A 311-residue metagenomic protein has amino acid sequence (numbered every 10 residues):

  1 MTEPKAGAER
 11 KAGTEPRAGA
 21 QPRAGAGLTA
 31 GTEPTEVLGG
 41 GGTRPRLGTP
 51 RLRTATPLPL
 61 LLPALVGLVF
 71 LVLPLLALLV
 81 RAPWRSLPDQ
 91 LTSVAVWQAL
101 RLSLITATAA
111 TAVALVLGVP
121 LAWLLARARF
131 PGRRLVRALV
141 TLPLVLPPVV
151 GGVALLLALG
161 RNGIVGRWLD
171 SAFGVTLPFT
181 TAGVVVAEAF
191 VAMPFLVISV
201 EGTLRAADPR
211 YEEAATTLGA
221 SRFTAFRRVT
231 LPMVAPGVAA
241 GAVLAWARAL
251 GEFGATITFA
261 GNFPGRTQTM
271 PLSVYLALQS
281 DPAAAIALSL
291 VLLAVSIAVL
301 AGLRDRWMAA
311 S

Functional and structural regions predicted by a protein language model:
M1-R23, G27-P63, A128-R133, G302-S311: Transmembrane alpha-helical segments of polytopic membrane transport and secretion proteins
R51-R85, V94-R205, V229, M233-G254 (+2 more regions): Membrane-water interface segments at the C-terminal ends of transmembrane alpha-helices in multi-pass inner-membrane
P131, S221-R222: Short coil/turn motifs that cap or connect alpha-helices
A207-Y211: Short glycine/proline-centered loop/turn elements that form peptide/ligand docking sites
A215: The alpha-helix within a helix-turn-helix
L218-A220, P232: Glycine/proline-centered hinge or cleavage motifs at structural transition points of membrane proteins
F263-L278: Short hydrophobic, aromatic-rich alpha-helical segments embedded in or entering the lipid bilayer of multi-pass
